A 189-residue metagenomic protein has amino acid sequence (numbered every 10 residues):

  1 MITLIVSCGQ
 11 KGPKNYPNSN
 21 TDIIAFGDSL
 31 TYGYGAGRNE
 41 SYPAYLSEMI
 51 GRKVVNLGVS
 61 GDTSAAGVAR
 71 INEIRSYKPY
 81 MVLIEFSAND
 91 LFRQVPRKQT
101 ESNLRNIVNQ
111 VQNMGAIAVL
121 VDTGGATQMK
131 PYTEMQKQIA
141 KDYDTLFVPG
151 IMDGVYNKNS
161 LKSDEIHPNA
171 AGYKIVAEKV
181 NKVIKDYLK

Functional and structural regions predicted by a protein language model:
M1-V6: Sec-dependent bacterial lipoprotein signal peptides
C8-T63, R70-K78: Serine-esterase "nucleophile elbow" of acetyl-processing enzymes
E48-M49, V68-K189: Alpha-helical cap/lid subdomain in secreted, periplasmic, or secretory-pathway luminal O-acyl-processing enzymes
